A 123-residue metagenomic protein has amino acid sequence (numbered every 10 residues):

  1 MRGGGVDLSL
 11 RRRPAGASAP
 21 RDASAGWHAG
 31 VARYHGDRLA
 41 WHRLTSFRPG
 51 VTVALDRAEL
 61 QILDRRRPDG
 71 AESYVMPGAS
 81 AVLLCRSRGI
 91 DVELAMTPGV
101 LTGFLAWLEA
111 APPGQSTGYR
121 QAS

Functional and structural regions predicted by a protein language model:
M1-G3, V53-L55, M76-G78, S87: A generic structural signal for short, non-catalytic loop/turn and secondary-structure boundary residues
M1-P49: N-terminal topogenic membrane-targeting module
W27, Y34-G36, L55-R57, G78-S80: Short connector loops at helix/strand junctions that flank enzyme active sites, especially segments positioning acidic
G30, V51-V53, I90-L94: Short beta-strand segments
R38-D69: Phosphoinositide-binding peripheral membrane targeting modules
D64-S123: Cytosol-/stroma-facing membrane-proximal "stalk/adaptor" domains immediately downstream of transmembrane anchors
